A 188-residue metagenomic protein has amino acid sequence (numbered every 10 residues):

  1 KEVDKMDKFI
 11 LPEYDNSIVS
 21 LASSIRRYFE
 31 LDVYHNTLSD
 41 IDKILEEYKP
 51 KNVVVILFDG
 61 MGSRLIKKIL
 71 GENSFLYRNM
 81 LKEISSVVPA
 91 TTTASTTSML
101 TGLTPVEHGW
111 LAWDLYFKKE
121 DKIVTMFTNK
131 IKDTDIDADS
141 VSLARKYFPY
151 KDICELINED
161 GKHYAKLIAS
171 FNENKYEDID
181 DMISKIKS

Functional and structural regions predicted by a protein language model:
K1-Y34, K68-S188: His/Asp/Glu-rich, glycine-adjacent segments that coordinate divalent cations and/or stabilize oxyanion chemistry on
I18, E47-P50, V54, F58 (+1 more regions): Generic structural signal for well-ordered secondary structure
T37-P50: A short acidic-Thr-Gly-centered motif at the start of a beta-strand
S39, D59, L81-K82: Short secondary-structure boundary micro-motifs
K51-S63, M99, S188: Beta-strand elements within well-structured catalytic alpha/beta cores of enzymes that handle phosphate/sulfate esters
